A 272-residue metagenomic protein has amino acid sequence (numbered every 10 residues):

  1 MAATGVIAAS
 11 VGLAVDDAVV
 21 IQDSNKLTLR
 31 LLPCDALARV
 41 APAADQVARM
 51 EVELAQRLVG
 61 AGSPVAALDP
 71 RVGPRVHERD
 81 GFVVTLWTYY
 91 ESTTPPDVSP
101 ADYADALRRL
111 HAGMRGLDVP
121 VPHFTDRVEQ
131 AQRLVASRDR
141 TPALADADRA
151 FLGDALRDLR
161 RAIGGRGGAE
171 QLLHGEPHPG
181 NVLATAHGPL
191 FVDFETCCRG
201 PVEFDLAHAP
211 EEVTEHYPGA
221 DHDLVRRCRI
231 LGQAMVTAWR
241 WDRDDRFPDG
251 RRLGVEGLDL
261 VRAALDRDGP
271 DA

Functional and structural regions predicted by a protein language model:
M1-P70, A186, D271-A272: Conserved NTP-binding catalytic cores of kinases and kinase-like/nucleotidyltransferase enzymes across multiple kinase
C34, G81-D97, A131-A143, A234-V255: A glycine-centered beta->alpha junction motif in the catalytic cores of kinase/phosphotransferase enzymes
R39-G81, T85, E91-L110: A conserved alpha-helical element in kinase catalytic cores
T93-A150, E170: A cross-family kinase active-site recognition segment
A169-H174, P179: Catalytic-loop of the protein kinase fold
Q171-L172, A184-R229: Active-site Asp-x-Gly
E211, Y217-A272: Helix-rich C-terminal or lid/interface subdomains of diverse kinases
